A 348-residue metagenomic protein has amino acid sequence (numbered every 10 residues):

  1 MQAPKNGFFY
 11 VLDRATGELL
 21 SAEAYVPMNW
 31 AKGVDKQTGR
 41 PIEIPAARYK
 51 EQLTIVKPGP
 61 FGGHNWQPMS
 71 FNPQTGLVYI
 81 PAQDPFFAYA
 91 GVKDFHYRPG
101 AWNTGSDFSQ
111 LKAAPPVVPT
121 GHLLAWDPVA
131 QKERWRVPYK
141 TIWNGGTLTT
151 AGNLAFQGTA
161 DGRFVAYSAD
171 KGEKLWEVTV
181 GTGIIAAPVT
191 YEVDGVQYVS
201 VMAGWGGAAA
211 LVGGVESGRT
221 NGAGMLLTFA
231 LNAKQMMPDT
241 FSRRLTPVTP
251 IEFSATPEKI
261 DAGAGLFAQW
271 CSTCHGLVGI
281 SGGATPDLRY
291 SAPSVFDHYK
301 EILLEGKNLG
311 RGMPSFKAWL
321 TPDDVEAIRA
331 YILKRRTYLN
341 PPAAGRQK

Functional and structural regions predicted by a protein language model:
M1-T249: Beta-sheet-rich non-transmembrane sensory/scaffold domains
R136, E177, E252, D287 (+1 more regions): Conserved beta-strand positions that form and line the central face of beta-propeller blades
R243-L266: Electrostatic cytochrome c docking/interface patches
K259, F267-T273, V278, A292 (+1 more regions): Short pre-active-site segment immediately N-terminal to redox-active cysteine/selenocysteine motifs in thiol-based
A264, G276-F316: Gly/Gly-Pro-rich "capping" loops immediately C-terminal to redox-active cysteine motifs in periplasmic/lumenal
H275, L304, I332-R336: Protein kinase-like catalytic domain
K317-Q347: C-terminal capping alpha-helices of c-type cytochrome domains
